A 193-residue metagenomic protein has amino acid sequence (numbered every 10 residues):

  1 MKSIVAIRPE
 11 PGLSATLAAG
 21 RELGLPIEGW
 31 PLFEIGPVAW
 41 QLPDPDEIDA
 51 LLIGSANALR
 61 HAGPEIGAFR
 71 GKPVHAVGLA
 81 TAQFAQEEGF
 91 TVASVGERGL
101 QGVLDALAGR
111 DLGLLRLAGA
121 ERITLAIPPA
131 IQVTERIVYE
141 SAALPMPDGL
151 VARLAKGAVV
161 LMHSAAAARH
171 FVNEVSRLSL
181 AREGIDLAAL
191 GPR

Functional and structural regions predicted by a protein language model:
M1-R193: Signature of uroporphyrinogen-III synthase
